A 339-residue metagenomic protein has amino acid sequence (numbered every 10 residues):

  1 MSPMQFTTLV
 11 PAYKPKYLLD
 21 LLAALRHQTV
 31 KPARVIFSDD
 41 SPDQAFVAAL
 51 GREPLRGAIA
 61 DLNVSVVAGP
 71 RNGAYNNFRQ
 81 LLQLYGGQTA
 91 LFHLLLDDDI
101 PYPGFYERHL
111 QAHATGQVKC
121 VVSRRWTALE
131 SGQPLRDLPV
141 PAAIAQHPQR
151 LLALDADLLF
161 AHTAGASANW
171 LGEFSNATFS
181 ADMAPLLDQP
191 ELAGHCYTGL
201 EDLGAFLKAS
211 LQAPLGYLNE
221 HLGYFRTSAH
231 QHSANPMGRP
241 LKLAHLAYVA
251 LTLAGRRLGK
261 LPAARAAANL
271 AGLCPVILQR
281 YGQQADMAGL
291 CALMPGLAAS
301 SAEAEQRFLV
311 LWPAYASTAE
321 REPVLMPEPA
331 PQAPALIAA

Functional and structural regions predicted by a protein language model:
T8-P11, Q146-M237: Conserved nucleotide-sugar donor-binding catalytic segment
K14-H27: Short, well-formed alpha-helical segments that are part of the catalytic scaffolds of diverse glycosyltransferases
R26-V66: Acidic donor-binding segment of Leloir-type glycosyltransferases
G69-F78, T198: A short, glycine-/small-residue-rich helix N-cap motif at loop->alpha-helix starts within glycosyltransferase
R79-L91: Active-site nucleotide-sugar/metal-binding loop of Leloir-type enzymes
G104-A143: Conserved donor NDP-sugar-binding/catalytic core segment of glycosyltransferases
T198, H221-S228, A234-A263, A285-S300: Catalytic core of nucleotide-sugar-dependent glycosyltransferases
A268-A339: Membrane-interface aromatic/basic loop that binds lipid-linked glycans or pyrophosphate carriers, typified by
